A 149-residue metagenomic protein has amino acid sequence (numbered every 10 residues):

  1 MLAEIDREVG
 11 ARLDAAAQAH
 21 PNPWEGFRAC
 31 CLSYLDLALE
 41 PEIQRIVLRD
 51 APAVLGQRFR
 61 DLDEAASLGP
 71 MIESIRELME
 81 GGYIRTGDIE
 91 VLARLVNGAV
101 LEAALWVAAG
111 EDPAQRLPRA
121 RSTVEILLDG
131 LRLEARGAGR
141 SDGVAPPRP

Functional and structural regions predicted by a protein language model:
E4, D14-E40, L92-V96, D142-A145: Hydrophobic alpha-helical connector segments
E4-A11, L55-G81, E90-R94, P118 (+1 more regions): Amphipathic alpha-helical packing segments from all-alpha helical-bundle domains
P21, E25, G87-V91, A114 (+1 more regions): Short, solvent-exposed positions on alpha-helices
P21, R58-D61, E111-D112: Short, solvent-exposed loop/turn segments at secondary-structure boundaries
S33-L37, L68-G81, N97-A99, L105-P149: C-terminal peripheral helix-coil segments that are non-catalytic and often amphipathic
A38-Q57, A109: Amphipathic alpha-helical segments used for helix-helix packing
